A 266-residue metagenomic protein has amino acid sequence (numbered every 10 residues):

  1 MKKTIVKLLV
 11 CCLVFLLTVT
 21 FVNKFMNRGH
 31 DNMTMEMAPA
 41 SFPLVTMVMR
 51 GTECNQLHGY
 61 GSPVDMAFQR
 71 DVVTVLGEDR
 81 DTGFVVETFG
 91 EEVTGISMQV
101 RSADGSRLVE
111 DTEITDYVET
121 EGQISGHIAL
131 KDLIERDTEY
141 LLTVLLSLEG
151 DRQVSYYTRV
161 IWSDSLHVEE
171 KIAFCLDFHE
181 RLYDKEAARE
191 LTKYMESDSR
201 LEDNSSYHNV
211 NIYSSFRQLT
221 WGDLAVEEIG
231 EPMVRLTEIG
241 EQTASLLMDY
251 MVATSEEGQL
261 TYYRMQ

Functional and structural regions predicted by a protein language model:
M1-F15, F21: N-terminal Sec-pathway targeting helices
T18-A40: Sec-dependent signal peptide cleavage junction
M35-H58, S62-M98, E139-I229, Q266: Core segments of small alpha/beta cavity-forming domains
R107-G122: Solvent-exposed serine/threonine-rich low-complexity stretches and specific carbohydrate-binding patches
L130-E139: Surface-exposed, short loops/turns at beta-strand junctions within beta-sandwich domains
M233-T237, Y263-M265: Hydrophobic/aromatic beta-strand elements that line small-molecule binding cavities or substrate pockets in beta-rich
E238-V252: A short hydrophobic beta-strand element
D249-Y263: Short, cysteine-centered beta-strand-loop-beta hairpins and adjacent loop/turn segments enriched in charged/polar
